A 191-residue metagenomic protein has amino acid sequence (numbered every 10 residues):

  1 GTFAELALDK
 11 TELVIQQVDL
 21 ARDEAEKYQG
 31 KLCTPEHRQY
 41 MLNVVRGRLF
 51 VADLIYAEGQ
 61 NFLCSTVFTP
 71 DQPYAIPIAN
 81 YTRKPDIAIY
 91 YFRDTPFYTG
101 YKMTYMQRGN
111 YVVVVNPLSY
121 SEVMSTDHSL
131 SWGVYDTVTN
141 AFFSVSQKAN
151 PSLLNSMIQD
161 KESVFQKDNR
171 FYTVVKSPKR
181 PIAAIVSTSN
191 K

Functional and structural regions predicted by a protein language model:
G1-E5: N-terminal membrane-insertion alpha helix
V14-P73: Extracytoplasmic/periplasmic sensory segments of membrane signal-transduction proteins
R38-V45, Y81-A149: Solvent-exposed, extracytoplasmic
A57-N61, V138, K179: Short acidic-glycine loop/turn motifs at beta-strand connectors
N61-F68, A141-S146, V174: Amphipathic coiled-coil signal-relay and dimerization helices
Y81-D86, S152-E162: Soluble sensory domains of the PAS superfamily and closely related sensory modules
G109-L118, F171-K191: Short, hydrophobic beta-strand elements of compact beta-sandwich sensory domains
S163-V164, D168-Y172: Polybasic, proline/glycine-rich intrinsically disordered low-complexity segments
